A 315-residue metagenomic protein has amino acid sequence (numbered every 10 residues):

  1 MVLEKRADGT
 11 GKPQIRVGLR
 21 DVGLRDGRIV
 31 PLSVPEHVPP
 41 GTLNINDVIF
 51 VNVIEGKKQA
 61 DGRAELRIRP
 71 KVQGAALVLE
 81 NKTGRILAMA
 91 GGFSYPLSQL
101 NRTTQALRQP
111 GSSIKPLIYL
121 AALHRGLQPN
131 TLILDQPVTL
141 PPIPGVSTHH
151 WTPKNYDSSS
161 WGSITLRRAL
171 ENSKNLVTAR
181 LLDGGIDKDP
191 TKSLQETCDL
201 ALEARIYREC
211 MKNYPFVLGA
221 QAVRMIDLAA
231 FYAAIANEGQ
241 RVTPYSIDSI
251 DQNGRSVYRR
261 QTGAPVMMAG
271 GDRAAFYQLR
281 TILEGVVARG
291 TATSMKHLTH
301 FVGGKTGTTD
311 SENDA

Functional and structural regions predicted by a protein language model:
M1-V78, M89, P96-L100, A222-A315: A penicillin-recognizing enzyme superfamily signal
P31-P39, A64, Q73-G74, L100-R108 (+5 more regions): Second-shell loop/turn segments in exported
N81, P96-L97, L123-T131, Y207-E209 (+1 more regions): Secondary-structure transition/capping motifs at alpha-helix termini and the adjoining loop/turn into the next element
K82, L127-L194, R241, N253-G285: Conserved catalytic neighborhood of penicillin-recognizing serine enzymes
T83-G84, T104-Q136, P141, A169 (+2 more regions): Active-site SXXK
L97, N101, I114, Y119 (+8 more regions): Extracytoplasmic/secreted envelope proteins and their assembly/folding machinery, especially bacterial periplasmic
S147-P153, G185-A230: Mid-domain, small-residue-enriched loop/turn segments at the edges of structured enzyme/sensor domains
L181-G185, E196-L202, C210-Y214, T243-S249 (+1 more regions): Short coil/turn segments at secondary-structure boundaries
